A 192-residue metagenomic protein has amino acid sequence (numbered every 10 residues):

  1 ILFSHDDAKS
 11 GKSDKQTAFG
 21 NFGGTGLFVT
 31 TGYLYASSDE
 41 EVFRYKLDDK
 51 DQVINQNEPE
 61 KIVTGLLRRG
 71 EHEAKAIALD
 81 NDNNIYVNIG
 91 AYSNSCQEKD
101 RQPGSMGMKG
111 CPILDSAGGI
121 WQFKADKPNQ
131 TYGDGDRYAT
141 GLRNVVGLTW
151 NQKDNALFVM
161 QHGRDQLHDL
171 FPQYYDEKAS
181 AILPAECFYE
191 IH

Functional and structural regions predicted by a protein language model:
I1-H192: Beta-propeller domains with acidic blade repeats across secreted/periplasmic ectodomains and cytosolic WD/CNH propellers
